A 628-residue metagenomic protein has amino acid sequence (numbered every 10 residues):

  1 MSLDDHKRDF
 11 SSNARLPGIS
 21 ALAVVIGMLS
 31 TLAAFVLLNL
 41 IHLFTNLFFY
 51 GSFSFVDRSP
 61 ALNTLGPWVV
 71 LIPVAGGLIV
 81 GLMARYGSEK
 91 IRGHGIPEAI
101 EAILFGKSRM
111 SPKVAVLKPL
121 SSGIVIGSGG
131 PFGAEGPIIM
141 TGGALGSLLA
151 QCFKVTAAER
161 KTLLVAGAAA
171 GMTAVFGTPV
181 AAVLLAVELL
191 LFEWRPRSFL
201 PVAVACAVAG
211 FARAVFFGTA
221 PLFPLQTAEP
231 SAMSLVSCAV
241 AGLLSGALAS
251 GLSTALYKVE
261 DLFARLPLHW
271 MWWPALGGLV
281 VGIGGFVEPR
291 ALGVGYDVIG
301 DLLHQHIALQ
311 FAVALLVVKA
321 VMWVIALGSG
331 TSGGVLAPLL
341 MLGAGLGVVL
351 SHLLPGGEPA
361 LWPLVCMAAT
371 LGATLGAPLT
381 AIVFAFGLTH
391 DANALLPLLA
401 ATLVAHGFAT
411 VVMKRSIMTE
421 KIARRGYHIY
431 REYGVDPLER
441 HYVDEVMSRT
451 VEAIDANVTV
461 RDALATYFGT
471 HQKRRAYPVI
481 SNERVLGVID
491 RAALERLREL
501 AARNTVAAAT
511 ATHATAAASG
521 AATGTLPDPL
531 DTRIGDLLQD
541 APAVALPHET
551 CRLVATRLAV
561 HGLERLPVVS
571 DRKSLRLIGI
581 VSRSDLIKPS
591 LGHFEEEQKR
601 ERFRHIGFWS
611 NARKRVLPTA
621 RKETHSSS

Functional and structural regions predicted by a protein language model:
M1-R440, D444-T450, I454-R461, T466 (+4 more regions): Alpha-helical transmembrane segments and immediately membrane-proximal extracytoplasmic
V349-L371, A502-R503, G524-A543, T550: Generic long, charged, amphipathic alpha-helical segments
I417-E445, E499-A507, A511, A522-I534 (+1 more regions): Long, charged amphipathic helices and adjacent flexible linkers at domain junctions
E439-E452, V458-D462, A493, P529-P542 (+2 more regions): Bateman (tandem CBS) regulatory domains
V446, Y467-H471, Y477-L494, H513 (+3 more regions): A glycine-centered beta-loop-beta connector
I454-K473, R496-A501, V544-D571, K588-F594 (+1 more regions): The conserved cystathionine-beta-synthase
D455, T459, A465-F468, K473-V506 (+1 more regions): Intracellular, membrane-proximal regulatory regions of polytopic membrane proteins
P618-S628: Long, low-complexity, intrinsically disordered segments
